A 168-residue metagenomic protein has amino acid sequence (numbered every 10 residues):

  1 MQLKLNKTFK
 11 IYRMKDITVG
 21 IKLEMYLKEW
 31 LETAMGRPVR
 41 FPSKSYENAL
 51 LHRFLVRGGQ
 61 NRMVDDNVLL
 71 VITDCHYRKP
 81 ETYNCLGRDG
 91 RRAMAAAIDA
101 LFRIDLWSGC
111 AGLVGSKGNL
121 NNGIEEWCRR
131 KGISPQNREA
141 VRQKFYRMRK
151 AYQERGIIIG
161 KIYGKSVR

Functional and structural regions predicted by a protein language model:
M1-G87: Long, low-complexity interaction regions most often at the N-terminus
E47-L51, R91, L120-I124: Short amphipathic alpha-helical segments that mediate assembly, nucleic-acid/protein binding, or membrane association
N84-R92, A96: Intrinsically disordered, low-complexity serine/threonine- and proline-rich regulatory segments
A95-S116: Positively charged, polyanion-binding regions of nucleic-acid-associated proteins
C110-K131, Y152: Short, charged amphipathic recognition helices of the HTH superfamily and cognate SANT/SANTA-like modules
E126-Q143: Short, basic interhelical loop/turn and adjoining N-cap of the next helix at nucleic-acid- or acidic-partner-contacting
K144, M148: Residues in the recognition helix of alpha-helical DNA-binding motifs
Y152-R168: Short Lys/Arg-enriched helix C-cap and helix-to-coil transition segments that create basic nucleic-acid-contact patches
